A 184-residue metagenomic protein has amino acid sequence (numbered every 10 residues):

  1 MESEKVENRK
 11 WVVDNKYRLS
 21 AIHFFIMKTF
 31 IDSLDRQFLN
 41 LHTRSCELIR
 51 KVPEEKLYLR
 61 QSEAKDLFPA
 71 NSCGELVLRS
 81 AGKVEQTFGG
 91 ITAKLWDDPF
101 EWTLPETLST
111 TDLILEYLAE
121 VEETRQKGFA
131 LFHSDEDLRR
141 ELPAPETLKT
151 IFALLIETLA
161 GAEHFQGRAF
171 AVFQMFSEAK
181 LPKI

Functional and structural regions predicted by a protein language model:
D14-I26: Short, Lys/Arg-enriched N-terminal segments with co-localized hydrophobic residues within the first ~10-30 amino acids
K28-R36, T110-L115: Active-site rim elements
D35, L39, T43-C46, Y58-W102 (+1 more regions): Short, contiguous alpha-helical
S45-L48, V121: Amphipathic alpha-helical packing segments from all-alpha helical-bundle domains
K51-L59, K127-R139, Q174-L181: Surface-exposed helix-capping loop/turn segments at secondary-structure junctions
E106-L142, F152-R168: Acidic/histidine-rich alpha-helical segments that form the ligand environment of transition-metal centers
